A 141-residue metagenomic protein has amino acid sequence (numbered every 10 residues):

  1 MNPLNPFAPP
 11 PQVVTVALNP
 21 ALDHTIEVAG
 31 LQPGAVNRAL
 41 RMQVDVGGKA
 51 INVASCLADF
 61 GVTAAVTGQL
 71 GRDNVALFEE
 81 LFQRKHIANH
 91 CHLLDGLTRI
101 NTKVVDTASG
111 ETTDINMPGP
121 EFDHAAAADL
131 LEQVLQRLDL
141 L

Functional and structural regions predicted by a protein language model:
N2-T67, A76: Glycine-rich phosphate/adenosyl-contacting loop at the front of the ribokinase-like
A35, D59-L141: Conserved N-terminal subdomain of the carbohydrate kinase-like
